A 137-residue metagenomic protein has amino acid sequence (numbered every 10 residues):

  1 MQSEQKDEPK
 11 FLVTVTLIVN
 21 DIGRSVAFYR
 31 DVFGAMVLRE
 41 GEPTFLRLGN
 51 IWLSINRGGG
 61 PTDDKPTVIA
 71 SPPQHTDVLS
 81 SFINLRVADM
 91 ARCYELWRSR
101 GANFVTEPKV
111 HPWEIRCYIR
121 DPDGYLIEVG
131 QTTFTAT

Functional and structural regions predicted by a protein language model:
M1-V13, M36-L85, R92-R120, Q131-T137: Vicinal oxygen chelate
T16-D21, P112: Conserved beta-strand-loop-alpha-helix junction that forms the acyl-donor binding cleft
V19, N84-V87: Short, solvent-exposed loop/helix junctions and linker helices that flank or host conserved functional motifs
S25-R30, W97, G124: Conserved active-site tyrosine of GNAT-family acetyltransferases
